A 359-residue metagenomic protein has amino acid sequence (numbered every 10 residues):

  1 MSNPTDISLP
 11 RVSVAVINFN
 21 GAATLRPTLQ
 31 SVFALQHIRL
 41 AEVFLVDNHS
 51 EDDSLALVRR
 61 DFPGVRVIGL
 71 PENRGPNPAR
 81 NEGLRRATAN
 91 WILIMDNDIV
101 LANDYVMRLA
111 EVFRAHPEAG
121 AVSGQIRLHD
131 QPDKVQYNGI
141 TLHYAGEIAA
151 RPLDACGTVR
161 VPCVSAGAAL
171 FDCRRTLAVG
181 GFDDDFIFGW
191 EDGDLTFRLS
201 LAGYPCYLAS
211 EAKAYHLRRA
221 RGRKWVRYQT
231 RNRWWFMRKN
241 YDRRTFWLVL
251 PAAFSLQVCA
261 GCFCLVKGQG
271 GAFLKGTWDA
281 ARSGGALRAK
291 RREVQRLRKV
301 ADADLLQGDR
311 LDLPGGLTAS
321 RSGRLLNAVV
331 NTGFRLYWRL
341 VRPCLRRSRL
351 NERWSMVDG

Functional and structural regions predicted by a protein language model:
Q30-L40: Short, acidic, metal-binding catalytic loop of nucleotide-sugar glycosyltransferases
S31, D47-A56, E72, I99: A conserved acidic beta->alpha catalytic loop
G69-A87, N97, P152: Glycine-rich, basic loop-to-helix element that forms the pyrophosphate-binding segment of sugar-nucleotide handling
I92: Short aromatic/hydrophobic "clamp" motif used to bind/position activated sugar donors
V100-Y137: Conserved donor NDP-sugar-binding/catalytic core segment of glycosyltransferases
V135-Q136, P152-F171, F188, G193-L195: A recurrent flexible, glycine/aromatic-enriched loop bordering the glycosyltransferase active site that acts as
A178, D184-I187, G193-A214: Catalytic donor-sugar/metal-binding loop of nucleotide-sugar-dependent glycosyltransferases
A202-L311, G316, S320: Active-site-adjacent helix/loop segment of glycosyltransferases that harbors family-specific signature motifs
